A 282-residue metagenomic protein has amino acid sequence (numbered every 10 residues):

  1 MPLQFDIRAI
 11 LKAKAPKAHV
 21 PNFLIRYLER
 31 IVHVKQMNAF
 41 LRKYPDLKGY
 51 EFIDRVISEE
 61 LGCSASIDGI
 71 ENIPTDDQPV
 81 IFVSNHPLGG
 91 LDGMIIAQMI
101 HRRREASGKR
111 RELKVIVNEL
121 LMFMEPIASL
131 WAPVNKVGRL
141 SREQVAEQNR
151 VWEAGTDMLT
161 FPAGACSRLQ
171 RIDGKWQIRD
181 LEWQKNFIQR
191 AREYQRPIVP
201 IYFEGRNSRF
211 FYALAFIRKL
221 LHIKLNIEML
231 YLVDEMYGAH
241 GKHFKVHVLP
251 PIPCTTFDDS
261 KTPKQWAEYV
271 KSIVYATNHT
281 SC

Functional and structural regions predicted by a protein language model:
M1-V80, H86-I95, E105-K109, L121 (+1 more regions): Membrane-anchoring hydrophobic helices of lipid-metabolizing enzymes
I57-G62, V134-L140, W176-I178: Short, flexible loop segments at the rims of nucleotide/cofactor-binding pockets, characterized by
L61-I67, R139-R142, M229-L230: Short gly/ser/thr-rich secondary-structure transition/capping motifs
V83-H86, I116-E119, F161-A163: Short His-Asn-centered micro-motif
L91, I95-Q98, N186-Q189: Short amphipathic alpha-helical face segments that pack within enzyme cores and frequently flank/anchor catalytic
S107-Q148, W152-E153: Conserved nucleotide-cofactor-binding alpha/beta core module
R142-C282: Non-catalytic C-terminal accessory region of glycerolipid acyltransferases and related lyso-lipid remodeling enzymes
